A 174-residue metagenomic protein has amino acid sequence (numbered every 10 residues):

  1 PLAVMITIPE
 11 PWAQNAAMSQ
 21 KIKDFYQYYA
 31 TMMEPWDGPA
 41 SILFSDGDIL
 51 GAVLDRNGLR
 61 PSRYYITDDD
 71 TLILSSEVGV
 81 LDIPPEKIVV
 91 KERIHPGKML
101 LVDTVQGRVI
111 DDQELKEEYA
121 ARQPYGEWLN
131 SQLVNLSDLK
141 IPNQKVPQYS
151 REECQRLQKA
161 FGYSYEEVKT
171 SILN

Functional and structural regions predicted by a protein language model:
P1-N174: Conserved short alpha-helical segments that host acidic/polar catalytic motifs at enzyme active sites
